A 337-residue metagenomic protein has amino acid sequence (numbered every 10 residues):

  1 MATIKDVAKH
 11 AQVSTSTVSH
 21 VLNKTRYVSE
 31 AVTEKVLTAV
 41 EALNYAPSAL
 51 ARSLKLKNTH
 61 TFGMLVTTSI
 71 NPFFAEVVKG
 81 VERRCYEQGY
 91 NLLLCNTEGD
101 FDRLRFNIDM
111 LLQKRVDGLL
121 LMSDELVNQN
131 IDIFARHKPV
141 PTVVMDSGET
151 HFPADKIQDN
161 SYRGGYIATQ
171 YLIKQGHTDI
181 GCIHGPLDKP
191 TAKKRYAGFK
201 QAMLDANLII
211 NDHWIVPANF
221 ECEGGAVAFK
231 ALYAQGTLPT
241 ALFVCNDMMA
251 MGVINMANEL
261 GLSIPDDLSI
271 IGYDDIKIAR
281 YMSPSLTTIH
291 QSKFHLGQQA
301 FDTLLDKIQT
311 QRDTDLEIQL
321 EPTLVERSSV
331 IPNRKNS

Functional and structural regions predicted by a protein language model:
M1-N58, F73, I331: N-terminal helix-turn-helix DNA-binding module of bacterial transcription factors
A2, K57-Q170, K174, A234 (+1 more regions): Alpha-helical recognition/docking segments in bacterial nutrient-uptake and carbohydrate-utilization systems
V40, C85, A202-M203, Y233 (+2 more regions): Conserved hydrophobic residues forming the short capping helix/wall of the S-adenosyl-L-methionine
A42-S48, D102, S123-E125, I254: Short gly/ser/thr-rich secondary-structure transition/capping motifs
V66-E76, L94-R103, Q129, S147 (+6 more regions): Hinge/beta->alpha junction and helix N-cap segments in small-molecule ligand-binding domains
E87-Q88, K138, L204-I210, Q235-T237 (+1 more regions): Short helix-capping segments at alpha-helix termini
F229-S337: Flexible loop/turn connectors
